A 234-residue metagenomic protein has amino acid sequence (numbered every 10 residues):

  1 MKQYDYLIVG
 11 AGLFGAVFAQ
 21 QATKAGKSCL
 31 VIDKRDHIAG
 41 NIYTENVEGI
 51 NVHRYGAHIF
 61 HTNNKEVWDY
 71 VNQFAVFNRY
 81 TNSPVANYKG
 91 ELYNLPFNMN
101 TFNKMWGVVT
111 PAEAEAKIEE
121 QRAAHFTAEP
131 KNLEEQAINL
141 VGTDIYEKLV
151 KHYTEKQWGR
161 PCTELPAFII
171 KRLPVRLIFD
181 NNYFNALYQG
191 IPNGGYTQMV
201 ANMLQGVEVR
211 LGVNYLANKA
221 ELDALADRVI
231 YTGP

Functional and structural regions predicted by a protein language model:
Y4, G26, V207, A226-D227: Short, well-ordered alpha-helix to beta-strand connector turns
Y4-V31: N-terminal Rossmann-like FAD-binding beta1-loop-alpha1 element of flavoenzymes
L7-V9, I32, L225-P234: Short hydrophobic core segments
T23-E48: Glycine-rich FAD pyrophosphate-binding loop
S28, N51, V76, E208-R210: Conserved beta-strand segments of alpha/beta enzyme cores
E48-A124: Dinucleotide-binding Rossmann-like beta1-alpha1 core, especially the glycine-rich loop that anchors the ADP
K89-Y93, N100-A226, T232: Active-site/ligand-binding neighborhood in enzyme catalytic cores
